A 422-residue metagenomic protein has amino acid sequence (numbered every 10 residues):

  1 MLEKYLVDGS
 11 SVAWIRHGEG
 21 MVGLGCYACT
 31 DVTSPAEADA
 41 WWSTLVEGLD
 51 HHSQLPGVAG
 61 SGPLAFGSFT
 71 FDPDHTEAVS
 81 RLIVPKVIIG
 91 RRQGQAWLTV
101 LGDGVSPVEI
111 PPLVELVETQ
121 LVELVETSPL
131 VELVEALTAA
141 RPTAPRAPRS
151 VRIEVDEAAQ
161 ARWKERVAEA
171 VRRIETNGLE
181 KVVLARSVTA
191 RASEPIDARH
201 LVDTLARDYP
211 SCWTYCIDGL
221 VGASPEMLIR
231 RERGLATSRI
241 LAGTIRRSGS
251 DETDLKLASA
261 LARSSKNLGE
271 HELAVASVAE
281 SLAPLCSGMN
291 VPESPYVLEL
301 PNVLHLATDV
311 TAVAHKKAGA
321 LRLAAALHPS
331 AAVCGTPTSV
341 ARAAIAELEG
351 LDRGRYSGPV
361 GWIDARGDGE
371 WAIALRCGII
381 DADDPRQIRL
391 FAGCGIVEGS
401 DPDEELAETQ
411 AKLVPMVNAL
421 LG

Functional and structural regions predicted by a protein language model:
M1-T33: An N-terminal JmjN-like helical accessory module and its immediate linker preceding a catalytic domain
V12, F66-F69, W213-D218, R353-G361: A short glycine-rich, hydrophobically flanked beta-strand micro-motif that places a catalytic Asp/Glu for divalent metal
A28-C29, T76-V87, R186-G269, L273 (+3 more regions): An anion-binding catalytic pocket shared by soluble metabolic enzymes
W41-L121, P129-T189, S265, L285-S287 (+1 more regions): Non-catalytic accessory segments adjacent to catalytic cores
G67, I89, N177, I229 (+4 more regions): A residue-level signal for conserved active-site and pocket-lining positions in enzyme catalytic cores
R92, A96-E109, L113, L133 (+3 more regions): Cytosolic ligand/metal-binding cores
E118, E126, E135, Y215-L220: Structured, non-catalytic alpha/beta "coupling" segments that mediate domain-domain communication and provide generic
D309-G422: Conserved hydrophobic core element of enzyme catalytic domains
